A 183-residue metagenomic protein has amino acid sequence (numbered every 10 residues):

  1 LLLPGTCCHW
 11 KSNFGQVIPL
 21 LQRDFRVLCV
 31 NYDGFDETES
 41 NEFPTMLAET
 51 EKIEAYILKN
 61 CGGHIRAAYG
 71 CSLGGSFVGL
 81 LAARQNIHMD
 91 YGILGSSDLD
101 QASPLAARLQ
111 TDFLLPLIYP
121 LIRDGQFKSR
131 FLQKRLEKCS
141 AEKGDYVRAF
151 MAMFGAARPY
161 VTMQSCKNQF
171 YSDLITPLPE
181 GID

Functional and structural regions predicted by a protein language model:
L1-E39: Conserved HGGG/HGGXW glycine-rich cap/lid loop of the alpha/beta-hydrolase fold
F14-G15, E39-E42, S103-R108: Short aromatic-enriched loop/helix-cap "lid" or pocket-rim segments at secondary-structure transitions that line
L21, L81-Q85: Aromatic pocket-lining residues of Rossmann-like dinucleotide-binding sites
L28-Y69: Active-site loop/oxyanion-hole signature of alpha/beta-hydrolase fold enzymes
G70-V78: Gly/Ala-rich beta-loop-alpha elbow adjacent to hydrolase catalytic centers
A83, M89-L121: Flexible "cap/lid" loop of the alpha/beta hydrolase fold
Q126-Y146, N168-L174: Helix-loop "lid/cap" segments that line or gate small-molecule binding pockets
V161-D183: Conserved serine/cysteine hydrolase catalytic core
